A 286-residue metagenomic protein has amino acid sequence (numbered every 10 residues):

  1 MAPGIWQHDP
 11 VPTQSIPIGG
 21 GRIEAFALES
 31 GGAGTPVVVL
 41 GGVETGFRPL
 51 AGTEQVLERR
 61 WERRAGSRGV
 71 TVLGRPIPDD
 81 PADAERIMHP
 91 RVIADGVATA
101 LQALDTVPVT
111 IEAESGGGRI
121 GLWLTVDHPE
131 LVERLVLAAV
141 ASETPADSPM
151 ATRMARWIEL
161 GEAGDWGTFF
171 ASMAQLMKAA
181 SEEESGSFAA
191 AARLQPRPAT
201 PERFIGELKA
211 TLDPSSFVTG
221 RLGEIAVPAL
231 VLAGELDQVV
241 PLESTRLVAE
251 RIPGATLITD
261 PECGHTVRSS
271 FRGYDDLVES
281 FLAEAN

Functional and structural regions predicted by a protein language model:
P17-A82: Conserved HGGG/HGGXW glycine-rich cap/lid loop of the alpha/beta-hydrolase fold
V56, T71-V109: Active-site loop/oxyanion-hole signature of alpha/beta-hydrolase fold enzymes
A113-G117, G121: Gly/Ala-rich beta-loop-alpha elbow adjacent to hydrolase catalytic centers
L122, V126, R134-E162: Flexible "cap/lid" loop of the alpha/beta hydrolase fold
A146-P149, W166-S215, R221: Conserved alpha/beta-hydrolase catalytic His-Asp/Glu region
I225, V231-A233, D237: Short beta-strand/loop motif that positions the catalytic acidic residue of the alpha/beta-hydrolase fold
Q238-S244: Conserved alpha/beta-hydrolase "acid-adjacent" motif
G254-N286: Catalytic active-site module of serine/aspartate enzymes centered on a nucleophile-bearing elbow/loop
